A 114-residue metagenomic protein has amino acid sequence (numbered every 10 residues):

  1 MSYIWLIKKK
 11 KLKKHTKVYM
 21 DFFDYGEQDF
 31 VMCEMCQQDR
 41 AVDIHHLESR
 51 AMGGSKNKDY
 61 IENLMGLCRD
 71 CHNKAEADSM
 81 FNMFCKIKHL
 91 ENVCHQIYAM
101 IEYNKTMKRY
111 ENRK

Functional and structural regions predicted by a protein language model:
M1-A41, M52, F81-K114: A boundary/linker detector
K17, L47-E48, K74: Compositionally biased, intrinsically disordered low-complexity segments enriched in polar/proline residues
A41-V42, C68: A composition/secondary-structure signal for short, hydrophobic, low-basic-content segments with alpha-helix propensity
V42-I44, A77: Short, non-ligating residues that shape and space the ligands of small metal-coordination modules and catalytic
I44-H45, C71: Single, functionally critical "micro-switch" positions that shape active/binding sites and transmembrane helices
E48-M65: Short linker/helix segments within small regulatory modules
I61-C85: Short Cys/His-centered divalent metal-binding micro-motifs
